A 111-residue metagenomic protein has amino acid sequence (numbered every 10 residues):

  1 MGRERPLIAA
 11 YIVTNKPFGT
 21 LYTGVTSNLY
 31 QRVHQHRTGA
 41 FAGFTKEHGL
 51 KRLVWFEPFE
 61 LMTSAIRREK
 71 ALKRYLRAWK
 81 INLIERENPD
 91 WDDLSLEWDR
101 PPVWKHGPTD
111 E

Functional and structural regions predicted by a protein language model:
M1-F56, T63-K70, E87-E111: GIY-YIG nuclease catalytic motif and its immediate N-terminal context
E47, K70-L83: Short arginine-rich
